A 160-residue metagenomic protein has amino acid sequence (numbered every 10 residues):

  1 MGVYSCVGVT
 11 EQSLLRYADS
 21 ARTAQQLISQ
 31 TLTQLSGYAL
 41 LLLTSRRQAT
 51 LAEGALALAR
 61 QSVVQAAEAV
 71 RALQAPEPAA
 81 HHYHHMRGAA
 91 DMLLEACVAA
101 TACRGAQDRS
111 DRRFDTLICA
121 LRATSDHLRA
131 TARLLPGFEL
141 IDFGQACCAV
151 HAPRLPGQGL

Functional and structural regions predicted by a protein language model:
M1-E53, A99, C103-L160: C-terminal amphipathic alpha-helix
C6, S45, A59-S62, E68 (+2 more regions): Generic structural signal for short, flexible, solvent-exposed coil/loop and linker residues
L27, T31-Q34, Y38, A59-A69 (+2 more regions): Amphipathic, well-ordered alpha-helical segments in soluble domains
A49-L56, H81-R87: A ubiquitous short alpha-helical element
L56-V63, M86-L93, L121-S125: Short amphipathic alpha-helical coiled-coil/interface segments
Q65-M86: Short, solvent-exposed, charged loop/turn and helix-capping segments that join or cap alpha-helices on peripheral
